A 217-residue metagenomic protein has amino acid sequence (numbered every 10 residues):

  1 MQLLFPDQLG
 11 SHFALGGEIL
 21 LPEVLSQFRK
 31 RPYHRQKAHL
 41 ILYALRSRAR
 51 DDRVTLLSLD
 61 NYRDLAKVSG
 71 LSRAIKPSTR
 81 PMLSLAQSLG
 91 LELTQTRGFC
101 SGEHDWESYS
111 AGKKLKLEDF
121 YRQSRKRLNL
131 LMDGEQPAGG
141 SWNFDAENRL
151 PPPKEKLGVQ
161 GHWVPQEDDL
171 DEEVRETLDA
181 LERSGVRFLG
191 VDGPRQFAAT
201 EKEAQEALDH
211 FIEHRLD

Functional and structural regions predicted by a protein language model:
M1-L57: N-terminal beta-strand-loop-alpha-helix module at the start of alpha/beta ligand-binding or catalytic domains
Q36-A49, Y121-Q123, L128-E135, H214: Charged, low-complexity, helix-prone segments enriched in Lys/Glu/Asp/Gln
R48-A49, A86-L89, F211, R215: Hydrophobic, Leu/Ile/Phe/Ala-enriched alpha-helical segments that form helix-helix packing faces
Y62-E201: Beta-rich, aromatic/charged-enriched effector core domains that present basic-aromatic interfaces for binding
K202, E206-A207, I212-D217: Gly/Thr-rich phosphate-binding loop signature of adenosyl cofactor/nucleotide-binding cores
